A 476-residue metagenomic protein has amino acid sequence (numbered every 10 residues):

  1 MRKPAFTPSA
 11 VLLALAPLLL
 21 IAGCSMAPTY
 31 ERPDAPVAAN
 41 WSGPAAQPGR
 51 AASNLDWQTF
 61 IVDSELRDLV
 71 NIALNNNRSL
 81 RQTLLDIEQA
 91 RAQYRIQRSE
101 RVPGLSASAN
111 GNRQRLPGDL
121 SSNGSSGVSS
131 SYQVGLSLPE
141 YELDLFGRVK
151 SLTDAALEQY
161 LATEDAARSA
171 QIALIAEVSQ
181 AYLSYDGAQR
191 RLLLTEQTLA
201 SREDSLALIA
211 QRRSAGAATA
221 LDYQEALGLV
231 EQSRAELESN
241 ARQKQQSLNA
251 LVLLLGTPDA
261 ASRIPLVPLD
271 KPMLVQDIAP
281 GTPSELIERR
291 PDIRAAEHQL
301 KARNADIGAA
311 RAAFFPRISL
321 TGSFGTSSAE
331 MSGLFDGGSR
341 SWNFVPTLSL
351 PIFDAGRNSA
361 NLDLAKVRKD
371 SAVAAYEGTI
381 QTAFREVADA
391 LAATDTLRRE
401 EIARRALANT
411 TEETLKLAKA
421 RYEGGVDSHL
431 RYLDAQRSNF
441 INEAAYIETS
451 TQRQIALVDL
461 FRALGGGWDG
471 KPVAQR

Functional and structural regions predicted by a protein language model:
R2-N75, T153, L157, A241-E288 (+4 more regions): Terminal intrinsically disordered/low-complexity segments used for targeting and assembly
S25, L66-D68, S131-Q133, Q180 (+4 more regions): Transmembrane beta-barrel architecture of outer-membrane proteins
A45-P48, A52-I61, N110-L138, A261-A279 (+3 more regions): Small/polar, glycine/serine/threonine/aspartate-rich low-complexity segments that form flexible
V70, Q133-G135, Y182, L227 (+3 more regions): Membrane-embedded beta-strand positions in outer-membrane beta-barrel channels/transporters
R81-Q82, R98, L143-Q171, Q197 (+7 more regions): Sec/SRP-type N-terminal targeting helices
V149, D165-T282, A393, L417 (+2 more regions): Periplasmic alpha-helical coiled-coil/stalk elements that build and connect Gram-negative outer-membrane
R213-A217, Y422-V426, A463-G467: A short glycine-centered flexible hinge/capping loop motif at secondary-structure junctions
G216-T219, A383, A390, G425-H429: Alpha-helical heptad-repeat coiled-coil segments that mediate oligomerization/polymerization in large
